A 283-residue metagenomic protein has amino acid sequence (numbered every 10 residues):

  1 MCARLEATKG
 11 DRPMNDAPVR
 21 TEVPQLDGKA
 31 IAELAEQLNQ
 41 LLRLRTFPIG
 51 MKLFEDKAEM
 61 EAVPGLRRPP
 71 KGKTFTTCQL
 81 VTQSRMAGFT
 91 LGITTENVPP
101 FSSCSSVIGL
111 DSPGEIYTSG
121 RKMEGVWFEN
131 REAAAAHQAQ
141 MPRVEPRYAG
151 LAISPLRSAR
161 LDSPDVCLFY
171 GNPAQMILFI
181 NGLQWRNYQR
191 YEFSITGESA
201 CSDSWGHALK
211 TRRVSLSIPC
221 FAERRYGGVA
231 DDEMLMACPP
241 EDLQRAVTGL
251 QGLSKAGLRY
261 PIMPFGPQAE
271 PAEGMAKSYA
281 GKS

Functional and structural regions predicted by a protein language model:
M1-L5, G10-A35: Cys/His-rich short segments
G28-S283: Acidic, serine/proline-rich low-complexity intrinsically disordered regions
